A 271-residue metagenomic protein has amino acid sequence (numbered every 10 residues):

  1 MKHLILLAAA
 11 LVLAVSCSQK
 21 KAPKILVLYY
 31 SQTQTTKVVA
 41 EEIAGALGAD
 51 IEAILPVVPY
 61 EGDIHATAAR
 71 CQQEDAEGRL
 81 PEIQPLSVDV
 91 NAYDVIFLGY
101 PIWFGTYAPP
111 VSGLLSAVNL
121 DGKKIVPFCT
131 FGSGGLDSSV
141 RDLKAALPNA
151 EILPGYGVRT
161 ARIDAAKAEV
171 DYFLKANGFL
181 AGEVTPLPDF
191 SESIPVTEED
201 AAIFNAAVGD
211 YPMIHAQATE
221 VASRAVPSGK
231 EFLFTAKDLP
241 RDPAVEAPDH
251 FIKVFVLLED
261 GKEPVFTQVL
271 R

Functional and structural regions predicted by a protein language model:
M1-L7: Sec-dependent signal peptide recognition, specifically the positively charged N-region followed immediately by
H3, A14-A22: Bacterial Sec-dependent signal peptides at the C-terminal "C-region" and cleavage site
Q19-L98, G105-Y107, S112, S116 (+5 more regions): N-terminal beta1-alpha1-beta2 submodule of the flavodoxin-like/Rossmannoid cofactor-binding fold
K37, E41, A108, L136-R141 (+1 more regions): Short, surface-exposed alpha-helical segments at coil->helix boundaries
G45, V90, S116-G122, G134 (+1 more regions): Short, conserved loop/helix-junction motifs that constitute active-site signature segments in enzyme catalytic cores
V126-D164: Short, glycine-/small-residue-rich phosphate/pyrophosphate-handling segment
V158-T197: Glycine-rich phosphate/pyrophosphate-binding loop and the adjoining helix
